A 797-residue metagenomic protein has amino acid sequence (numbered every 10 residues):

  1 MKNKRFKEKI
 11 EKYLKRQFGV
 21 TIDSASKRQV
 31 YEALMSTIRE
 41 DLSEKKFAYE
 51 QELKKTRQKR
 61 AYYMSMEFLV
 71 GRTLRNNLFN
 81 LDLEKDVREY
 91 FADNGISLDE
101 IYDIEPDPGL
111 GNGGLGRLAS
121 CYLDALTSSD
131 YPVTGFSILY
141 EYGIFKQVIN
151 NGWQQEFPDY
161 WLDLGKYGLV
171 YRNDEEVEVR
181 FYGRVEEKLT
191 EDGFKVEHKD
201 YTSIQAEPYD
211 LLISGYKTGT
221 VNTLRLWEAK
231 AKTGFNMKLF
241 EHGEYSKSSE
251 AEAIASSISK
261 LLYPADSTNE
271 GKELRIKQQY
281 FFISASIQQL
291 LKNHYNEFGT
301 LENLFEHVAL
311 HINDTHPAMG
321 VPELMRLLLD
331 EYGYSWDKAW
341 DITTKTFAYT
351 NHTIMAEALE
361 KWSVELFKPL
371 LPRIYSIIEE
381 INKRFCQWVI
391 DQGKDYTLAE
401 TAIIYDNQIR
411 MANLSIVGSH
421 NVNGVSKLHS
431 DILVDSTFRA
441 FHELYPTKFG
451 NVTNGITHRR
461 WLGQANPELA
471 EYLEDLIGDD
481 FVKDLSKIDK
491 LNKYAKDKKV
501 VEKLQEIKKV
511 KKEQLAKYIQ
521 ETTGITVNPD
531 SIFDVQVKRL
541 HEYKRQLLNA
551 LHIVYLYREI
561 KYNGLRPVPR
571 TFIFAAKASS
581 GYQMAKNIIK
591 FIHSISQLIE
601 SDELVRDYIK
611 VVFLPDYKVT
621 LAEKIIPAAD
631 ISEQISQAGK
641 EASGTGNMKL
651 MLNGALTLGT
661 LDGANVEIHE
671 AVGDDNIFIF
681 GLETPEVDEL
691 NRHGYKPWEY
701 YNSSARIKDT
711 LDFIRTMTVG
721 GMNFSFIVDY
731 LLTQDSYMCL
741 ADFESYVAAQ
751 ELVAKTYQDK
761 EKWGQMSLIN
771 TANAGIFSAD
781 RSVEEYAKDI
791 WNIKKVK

Functional and structural regions predicted by a protein language model:
M1-K797: A conserved ligand/cofactor-binding region detector
